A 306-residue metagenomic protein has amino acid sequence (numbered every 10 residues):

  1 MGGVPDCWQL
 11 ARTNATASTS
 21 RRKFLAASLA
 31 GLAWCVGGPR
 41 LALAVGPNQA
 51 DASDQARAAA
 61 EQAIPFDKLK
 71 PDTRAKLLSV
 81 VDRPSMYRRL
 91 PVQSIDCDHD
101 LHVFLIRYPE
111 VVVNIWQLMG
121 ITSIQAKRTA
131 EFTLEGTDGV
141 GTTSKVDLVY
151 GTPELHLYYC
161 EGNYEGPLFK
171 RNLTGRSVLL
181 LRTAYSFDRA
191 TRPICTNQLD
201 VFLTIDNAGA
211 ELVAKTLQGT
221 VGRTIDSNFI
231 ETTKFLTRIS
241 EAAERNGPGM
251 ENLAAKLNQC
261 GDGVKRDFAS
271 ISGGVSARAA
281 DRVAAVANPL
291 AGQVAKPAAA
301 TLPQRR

Functional and structural regions predicted by a protein language model:
M1-G38, L43: N-terminal secretory signal peptides
V45-A130: Hydrophobic ligand-binding cavity/cleft-lining segments
G46-L69, R182-R306: Terminal "cap-and-tail" regions of soluble proteins that handle hydrophobic small molecules
M86-P91, D98-L101, E154-H156, S177 (+1 more regions): Envelope-exposed proteins and targeting segments
Y87-D98, F104-R107, F169, T191 (+2 more regions): Extracytoplasmic/periplasmic, Sec-exported soluble proteins
I106, Q117-M119, D138-V140, Y150 (+2 more regions): A mature extracytoplasmic/lumenal domain signature
V112-E135, K256-S272: Short solvent-exposed beta->alpha transition segments
A126-L180: Glycine-rich portal/gate segments that line the openings of hydrophobic small-molecule binding cavities
